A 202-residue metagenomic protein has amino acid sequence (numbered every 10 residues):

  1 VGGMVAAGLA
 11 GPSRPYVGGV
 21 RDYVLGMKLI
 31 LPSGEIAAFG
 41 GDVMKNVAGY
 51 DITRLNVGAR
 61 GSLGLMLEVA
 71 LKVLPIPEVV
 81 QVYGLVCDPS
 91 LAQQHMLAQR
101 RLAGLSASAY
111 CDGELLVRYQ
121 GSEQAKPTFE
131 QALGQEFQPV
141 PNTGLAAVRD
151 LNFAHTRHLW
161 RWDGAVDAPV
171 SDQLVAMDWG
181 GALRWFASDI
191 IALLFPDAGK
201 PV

Functional and structural regions predicted by a protein language model:
V1, E136-V202: Conserved glycine-rich FAD pyrophosphate-binding loop
G3, V20, A92, S122-K126 (+2 more regions): Generic structural signal for well-ordered, non-membrane alpha-helical segments in soluble metabolic enzymes
M4-L105: FAD-binding subdomain of flavoenzyme oxidoreductases
K28, A38, L116-R118, R161 (+1 more regions): Structured core elements
I30, N56-V57, A109, M177-D178 (+1 more regions): Well-ordered beta-strand positions
L31-E35, D112, S188-I190: Short acidic-glycine loop/turn motifs at beta-strand connectors
V69-E78, G104-E114, A147-H155, D172-G180: Short, flexible, solvent-exposed loop/turn segments with mixed acidic/basic and small polar residues
V80-P141: A conserved active-site cap/scaffold subdomain adjacent to cofactor or substrate pockets
